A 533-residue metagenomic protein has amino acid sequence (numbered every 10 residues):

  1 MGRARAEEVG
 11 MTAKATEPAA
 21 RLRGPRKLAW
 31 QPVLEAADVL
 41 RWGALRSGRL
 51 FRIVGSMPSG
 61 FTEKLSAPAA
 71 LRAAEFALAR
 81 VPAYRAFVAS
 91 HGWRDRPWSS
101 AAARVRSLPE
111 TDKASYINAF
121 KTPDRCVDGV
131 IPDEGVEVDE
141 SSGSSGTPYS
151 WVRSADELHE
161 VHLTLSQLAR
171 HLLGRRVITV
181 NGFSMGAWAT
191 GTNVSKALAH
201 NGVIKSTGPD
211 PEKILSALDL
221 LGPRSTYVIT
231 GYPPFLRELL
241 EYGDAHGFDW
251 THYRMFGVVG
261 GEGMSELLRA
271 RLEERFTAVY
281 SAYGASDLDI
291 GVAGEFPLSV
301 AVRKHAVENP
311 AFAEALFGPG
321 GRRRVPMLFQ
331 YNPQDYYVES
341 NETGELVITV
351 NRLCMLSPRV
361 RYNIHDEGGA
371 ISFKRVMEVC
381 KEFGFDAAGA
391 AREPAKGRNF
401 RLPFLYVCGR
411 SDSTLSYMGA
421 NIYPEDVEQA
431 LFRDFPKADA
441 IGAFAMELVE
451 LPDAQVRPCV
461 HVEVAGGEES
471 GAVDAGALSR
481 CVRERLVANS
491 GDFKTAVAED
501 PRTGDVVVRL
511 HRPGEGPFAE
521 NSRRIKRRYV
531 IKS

Functional and structural regions predicted by a protein language model:
G2-R176, R457-S533: Nucleotide 5′-phosphate-binding alpha/beta core
G10-R46, F51, L108-F312, G321: Active-site phosphate/ATP/adenylate-binding loop shared across adenylate-forming ligases
G60-E63, L71-A74, R324-M327, D335 (+1 more regions): Active-site rim elements
V81, Y232-P233, P424: Helix N-cap/beta->alpha junction signal
L221-T226, G243-F248, F317-G321, F435-A440 (+1 more regions): Alpha-helix termini
I229, V347, L356, V360-V497 (+2 more regions): AMP-binding/adenylate-forming catalytic core of the ANL superfamily
A270-A387: Conserved AMP-binding/adenylate-forming
